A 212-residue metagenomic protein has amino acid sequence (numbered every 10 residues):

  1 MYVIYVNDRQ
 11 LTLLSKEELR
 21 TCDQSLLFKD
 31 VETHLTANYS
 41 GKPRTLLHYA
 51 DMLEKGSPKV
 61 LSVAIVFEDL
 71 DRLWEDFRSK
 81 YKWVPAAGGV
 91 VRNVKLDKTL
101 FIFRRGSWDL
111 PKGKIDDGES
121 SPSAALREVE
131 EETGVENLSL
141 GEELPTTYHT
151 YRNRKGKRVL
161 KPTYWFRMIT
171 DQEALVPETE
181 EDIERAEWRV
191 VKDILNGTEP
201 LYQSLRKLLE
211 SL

Functional and structural regions predicted by a protein language model:
M1, A86, K161-W165: Short hydrophobic/aromatic beta-strand or adjacent loop that forms the aromatic wall/cage of a ligand/substrate-binding
Y2-Y5, S15-E18, D23-F28, L35 (+2 more regions): Nudix hydrolase/Nudix homology domain
Y5-S62: Extended, hydrophobic interaction surfaces within ordered domains
L27-L35, V94-E130, V135: Conserved Nudix-box catalytic region and its N-terminal flanking loop in Nudix hydrolases and closely related
P43-G88: Acidic, metal-coordinating catalytic segment for phosphate/diphosphate chemistry, firing primarily on the Nudix
G88, K98, R185: Conserved beta-strand and immediately adjacent loop positions that scaffold enzyme active sites
I115-Q203: Unchanged
